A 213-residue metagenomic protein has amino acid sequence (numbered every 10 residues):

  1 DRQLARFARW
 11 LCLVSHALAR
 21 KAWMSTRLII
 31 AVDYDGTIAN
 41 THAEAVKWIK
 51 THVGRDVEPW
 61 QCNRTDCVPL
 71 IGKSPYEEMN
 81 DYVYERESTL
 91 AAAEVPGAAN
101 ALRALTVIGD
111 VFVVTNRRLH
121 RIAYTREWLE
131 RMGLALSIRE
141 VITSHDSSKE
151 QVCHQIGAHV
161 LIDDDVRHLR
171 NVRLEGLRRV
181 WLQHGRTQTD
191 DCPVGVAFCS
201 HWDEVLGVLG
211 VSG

Functional and structural regions predicted by a protein language model:
S25-E78: Active-site neighborhood of HAD-like aspartate-dependent phosphohydrolases
R86-V113, R118-R126: Short, acidic loop-to-helix structural element flanking the phosphoryl-transfer center in phosphate-processing enzymes
N116-I162, V166-N171: Substrate-recognition "cap/lid" segment bordering the active-site pocket of phosphatases
I142-S144, A197-H201: Short acidic-hydrophobic, aromatic-tinged amphipathic segments that line or gate anion-handling sites
D164-A197: Acidic, Mg2+-coordinating phosphoryl-transfer loop and its flanking beta/alpha structural elements, shared across
